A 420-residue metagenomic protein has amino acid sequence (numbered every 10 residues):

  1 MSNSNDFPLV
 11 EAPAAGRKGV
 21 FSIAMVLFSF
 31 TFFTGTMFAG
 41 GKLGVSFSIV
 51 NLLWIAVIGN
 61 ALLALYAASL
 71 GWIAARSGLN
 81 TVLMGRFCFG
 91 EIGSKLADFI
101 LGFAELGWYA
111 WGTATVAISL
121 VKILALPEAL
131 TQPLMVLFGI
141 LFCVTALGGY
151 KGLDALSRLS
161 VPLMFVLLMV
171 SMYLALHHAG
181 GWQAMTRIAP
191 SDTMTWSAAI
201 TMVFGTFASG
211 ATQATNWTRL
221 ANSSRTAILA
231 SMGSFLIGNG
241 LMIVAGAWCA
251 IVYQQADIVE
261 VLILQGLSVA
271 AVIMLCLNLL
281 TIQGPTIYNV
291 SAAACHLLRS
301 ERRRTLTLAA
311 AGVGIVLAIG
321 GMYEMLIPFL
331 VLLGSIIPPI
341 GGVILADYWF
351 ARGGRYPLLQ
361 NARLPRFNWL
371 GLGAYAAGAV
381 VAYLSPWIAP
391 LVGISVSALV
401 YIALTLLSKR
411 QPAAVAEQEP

Functional and structural regions predicted by a protein language model:
M1-V50, M169, M194-I200, R219-L229 (+1 more regions): Membrane-interface "cap" regions at the ends of multi-pass membrane proteins
A14-R17, G341-P420: C-terminal membrane-solvent junction of multi-pass transporters and transport-like membrane proteins
V26-F30, D98-G102, T113, L124-G148 (+5 more regions): Transmembrane alpha-helical segments of multi-pass small-molecule transport proteins
K42, S46, G71-W72, T115-A125 (+4 more regions): Membrane-water interface regions at transmembrane-helix termini and the short interhelical loops of multi-pass membrane
A56-F89, L96-A104, L407-A414: Juxtamembrane transmembrane-helix boundary signature
S94-L126, L280-H296: Hydrophobic transmembrane alpha-helices that form the core helical bundles of multi-pass secondary transporters
A117, P133-F138, F142-A175, P190 (+3 more regions): Membrane-interface loop-to-helix entry segments
A146, P162-I188, A199, F204-F207 (+2 more regions): Hydrophobic alpha-helical segments and their helix-loop junctions in multi-pass secondary transporters
